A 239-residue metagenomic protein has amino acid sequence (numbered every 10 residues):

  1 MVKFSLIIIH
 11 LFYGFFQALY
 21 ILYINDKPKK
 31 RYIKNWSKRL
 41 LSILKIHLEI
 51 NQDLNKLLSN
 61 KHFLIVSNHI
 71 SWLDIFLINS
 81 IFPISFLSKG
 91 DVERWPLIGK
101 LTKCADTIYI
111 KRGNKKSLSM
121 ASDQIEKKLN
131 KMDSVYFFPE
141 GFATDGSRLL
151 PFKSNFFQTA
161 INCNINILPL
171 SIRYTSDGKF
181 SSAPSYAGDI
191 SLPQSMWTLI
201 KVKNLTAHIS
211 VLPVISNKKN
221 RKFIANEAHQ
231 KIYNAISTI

Functional and structural regions predicted by a protein language model:
M1-I50, K100-C104, I200-V202: A transmembrane-helix-recognition feature enriched in membrane-embedded lipid enzymes and envelope glyco-/phospholipid
V2-K3, I33-K89, T102: Conserved H-X4-D acyltransferase segment
H62-L64, T107, M132-F138, H208: Residue-level preference for the first positions of well-ordered beta-strands
I70-L129: Membrane-embedded segments
G99, S147-K219, F223: A cross-family acyltransferase "interaction/gating" segment
Y109-K111, L212-K218, H229-Y233: Polar-ligand-bearing catalytic/cofactor-coordination segments of membrane-embedded or membrane-tethered inner-membrane
K128-F157: Catalytic-site beta-strand/loop segments enriched in glycine and acidic/polar residues
